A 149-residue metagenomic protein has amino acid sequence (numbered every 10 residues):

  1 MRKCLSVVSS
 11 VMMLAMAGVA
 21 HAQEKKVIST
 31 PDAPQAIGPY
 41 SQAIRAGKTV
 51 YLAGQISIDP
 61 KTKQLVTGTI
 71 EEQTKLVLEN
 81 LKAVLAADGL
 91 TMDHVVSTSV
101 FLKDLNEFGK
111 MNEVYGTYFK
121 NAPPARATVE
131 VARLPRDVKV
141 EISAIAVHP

Functional and structural regions predicted by a protein language model:
C4-S97, F101-P149: N-terminal presequence-like segments and the immediate start of the first folded domain
